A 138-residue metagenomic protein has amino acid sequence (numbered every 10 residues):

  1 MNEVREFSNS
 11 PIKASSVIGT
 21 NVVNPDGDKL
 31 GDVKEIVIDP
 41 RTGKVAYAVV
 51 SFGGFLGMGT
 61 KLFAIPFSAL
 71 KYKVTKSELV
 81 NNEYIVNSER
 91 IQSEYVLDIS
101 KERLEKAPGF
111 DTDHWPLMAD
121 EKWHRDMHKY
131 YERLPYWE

Functional and structural regions predicted by a protein language model:
M1-E138: Peripheral interaction segments used for macromolecular assembly
